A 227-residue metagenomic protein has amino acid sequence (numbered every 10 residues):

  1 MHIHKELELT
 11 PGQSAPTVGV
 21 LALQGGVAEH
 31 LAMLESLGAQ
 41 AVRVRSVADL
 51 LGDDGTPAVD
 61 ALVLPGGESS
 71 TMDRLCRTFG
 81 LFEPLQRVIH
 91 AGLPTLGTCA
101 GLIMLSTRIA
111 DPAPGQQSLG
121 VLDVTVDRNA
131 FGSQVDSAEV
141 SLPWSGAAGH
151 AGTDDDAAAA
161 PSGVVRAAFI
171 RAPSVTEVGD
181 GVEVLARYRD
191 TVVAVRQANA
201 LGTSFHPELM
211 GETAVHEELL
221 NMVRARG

Functional and structural regions predicted by a protein language model:
M1-P11, R128-D136, S141-G227: Amide-donor transfer/coupling interface in amidating biosynthetic enzymes
M1-T78, E83-A91, T213-E217, N221-G227: N-terminal beta1-alpha1 cap of cysteine-dependent amidohydrolase-like domains
A15, A58-V59, A91-L93, Q116-Q117 (+3 more regions): Short coil/turn connectors at secondary-structure junctions
L21, V27-A28, E68-S69, I103 (+3 more regions): Gly/Ser/Thr-rich beta-alpha loop segments that engage phosphate groups in nucleotides
L23, T98-A100, L122, R171 (+1 more regions): A secondary-structure boundary/capping signal
A41-V42, T95, A200: Hydrophobic anchor at the start of a short beta-strand that flanks the dinucleotide cofactor-binding loop
V63-P65, L96, G202-S204: Structural motif
E68-G149: Cysteine-nucleophile active-site neighborhood
